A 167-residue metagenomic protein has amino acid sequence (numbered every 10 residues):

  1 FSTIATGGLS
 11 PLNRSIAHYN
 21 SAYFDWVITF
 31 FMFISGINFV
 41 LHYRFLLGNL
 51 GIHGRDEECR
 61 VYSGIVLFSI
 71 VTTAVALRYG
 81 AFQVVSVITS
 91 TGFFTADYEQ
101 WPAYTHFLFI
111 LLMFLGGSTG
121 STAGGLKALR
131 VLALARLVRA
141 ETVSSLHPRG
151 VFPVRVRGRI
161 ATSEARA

Functional and structural regions predicted by a protein language model:
F1-A167: Membrane-proximal intracellular helices of multi-pass ion channels
